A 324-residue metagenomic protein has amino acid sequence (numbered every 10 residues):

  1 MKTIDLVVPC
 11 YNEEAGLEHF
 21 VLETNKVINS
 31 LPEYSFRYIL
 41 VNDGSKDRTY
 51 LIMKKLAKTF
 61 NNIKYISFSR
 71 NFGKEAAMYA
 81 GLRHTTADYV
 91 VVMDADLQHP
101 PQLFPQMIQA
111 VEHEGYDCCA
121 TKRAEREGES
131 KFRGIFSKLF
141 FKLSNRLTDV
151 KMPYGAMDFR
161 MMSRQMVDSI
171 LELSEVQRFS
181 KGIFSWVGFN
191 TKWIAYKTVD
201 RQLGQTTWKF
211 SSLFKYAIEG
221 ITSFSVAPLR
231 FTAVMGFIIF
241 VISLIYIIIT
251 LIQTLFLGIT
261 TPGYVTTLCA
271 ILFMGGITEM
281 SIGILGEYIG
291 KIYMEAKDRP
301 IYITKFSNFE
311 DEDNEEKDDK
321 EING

Functional and structural regions predicted by a protein language model:
M1-E129: Structured catalytic core of nucleotide-sugar glycosyltransferases
L6, T24, G81, D96 (+6 more regions): Residue-level signature of catalytic and energy-coupling elements of molecular machines, predominantly ATP/GTP-dependent
P9, F68-R70, R160, A233 (+2 more regions): Short conserved micro-motifs on helix faces and helix-strand junctions that flank and scaffold key functional residues
P32, E114-G115, T148, S225-P228: Residues at helix C-cap/C′ positions in short coil/turn segments immediately following an alpha-helix
K58, R83, Q109, N145 (+3 more regions): Solvent-exposed polar/charged
I66-R70, K74-H84, Y89, P101-I183 (+1 more regions): Acceptor/aglycone-binding surface of glycosyltransferases and processive sugar-polymer synthases
F179-G324: Hydrophobic helical membrane-anchoring modules
